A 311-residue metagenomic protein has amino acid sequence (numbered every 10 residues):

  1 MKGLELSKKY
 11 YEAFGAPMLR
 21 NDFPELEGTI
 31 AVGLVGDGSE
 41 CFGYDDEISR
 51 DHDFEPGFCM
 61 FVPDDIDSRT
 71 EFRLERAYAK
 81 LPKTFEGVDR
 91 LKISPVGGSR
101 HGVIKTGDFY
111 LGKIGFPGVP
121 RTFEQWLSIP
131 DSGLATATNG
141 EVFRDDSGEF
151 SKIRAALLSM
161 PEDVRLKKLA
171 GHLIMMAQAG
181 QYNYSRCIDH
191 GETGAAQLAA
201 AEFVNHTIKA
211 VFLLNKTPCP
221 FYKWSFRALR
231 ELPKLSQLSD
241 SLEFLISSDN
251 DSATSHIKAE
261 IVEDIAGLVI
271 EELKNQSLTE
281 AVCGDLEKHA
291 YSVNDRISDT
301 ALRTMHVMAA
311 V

Functional and structural regions predicted by a protein language model:
M1-K2, I66-F72, V262: Basic, alpha-helical terminal appendages of large translation-related enzymes
M1-P17: N-terminal regions immediately upstream of nucleotidyltransferase
K2, P63, K105-T106, P161 (+1 more regions): Helix N-terminus capping/helix-initiation residues
E12, A16, R20, E75 (+3 more regions): Generic solvent-exposed, charged/amphipathic alpha-helical segments that serve as macromolecular interface scaffolds
L19-D22, Y78-F85, V211: A generic secondary-structure signal for well-formed alpha-helical elements
R20-D65: Active-site nucleotide-donor binding segment shared across nucleotidyl transfer reactions
S68-I188: Conserved NTP/Mg2+-binding pocket subregion across the NTase superfamily
G133-R303, M308-A310: Conserved nucleotidyltransferase catalytic core and NTase-mimicking acidic/glycine-rich helix/loop elements in nucleic
